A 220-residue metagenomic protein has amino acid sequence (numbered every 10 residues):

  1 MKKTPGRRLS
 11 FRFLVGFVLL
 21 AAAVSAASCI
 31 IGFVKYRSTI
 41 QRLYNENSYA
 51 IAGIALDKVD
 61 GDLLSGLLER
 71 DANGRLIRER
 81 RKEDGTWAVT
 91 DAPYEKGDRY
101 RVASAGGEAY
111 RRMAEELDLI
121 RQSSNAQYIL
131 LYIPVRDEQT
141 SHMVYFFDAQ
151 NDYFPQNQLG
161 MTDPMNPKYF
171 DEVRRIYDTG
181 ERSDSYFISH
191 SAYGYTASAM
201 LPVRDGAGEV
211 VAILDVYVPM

Functional and structural regions predicted by a protein language model:
G6-K35: Extreme N-terminal signal-anchor transmembrane helix of membrane signaling/transducer proteins, especially in bacteria
F17, F33-D57: Juxtamembrane membrane-water interface segments immediately C-terminal to a transmembrane helix
I54, D118-V144, E181-R182: Short N-terminal helix-loop-first-beta-strand/juxtamembrane motif that initiates sensory/input modules
V59-A126, L131-Y132: Extracytoplasmic/periplasmic helical hairpin of the input-sensing domain located between the first two N-terminal
A103, G107-E108, A114-E115, D148-S189: Extracytoplasmic/periplasmic sensor domains and loops in membrane signaling proteins
I133, S198-G208: A short, hydrophobic, proline-anchored segment that marks a local hinge/packing element in signaling and regulatory
R182-D184, Y193-P202: A short beta-strand signature within small-molecule sensing/ligand-binding domains used in signal transduction
Y193, R204, D215-M220: Helix-start (N-cap) segments at beta->loop->alpha junctions that couple sensory/regulatory domains to adjoining helices
